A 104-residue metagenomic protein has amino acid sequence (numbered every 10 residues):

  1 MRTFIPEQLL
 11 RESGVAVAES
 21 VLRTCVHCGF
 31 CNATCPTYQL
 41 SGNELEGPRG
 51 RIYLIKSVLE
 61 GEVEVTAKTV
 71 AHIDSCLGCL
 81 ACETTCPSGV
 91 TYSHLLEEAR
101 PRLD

Functional and structural regions predicted by a protein language model:
M1-C28: Generic N-terminal leader/targeting and pre-domain segments
M1-R11, Y38-A71, G89-D104: Non-heme iron-sulfur electron-transfer modules
E19-Y38, T66, V70-V90: Cysteine-centered iron-sulfur cluster-binding motifs in ferredoxin-type domains/subunits of redox enzymes
